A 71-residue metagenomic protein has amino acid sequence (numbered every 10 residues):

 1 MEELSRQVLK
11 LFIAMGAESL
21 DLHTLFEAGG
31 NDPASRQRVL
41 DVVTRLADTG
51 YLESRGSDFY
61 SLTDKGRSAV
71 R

Functional and structural regions predicted by a protein language model:
M1-N31: Short amphipathic alpha-helical interface segments
E3, Q7, D41, S61-D64: Amphipathic alpha-helical interaction segments
H23, Q37, S57-D58: Short loop/turn and capping residues at structural boundaries
F26-G30, T44, R67: Short amphipathic alpha-helical surface patches that mediate protein-protein
D32-D48: Short amphipathic alpha-helical interaction segments
A47-S57: A short, conserved structural fragment
S57-R71: Short, cationic-aromatic polyanion-contact patches
